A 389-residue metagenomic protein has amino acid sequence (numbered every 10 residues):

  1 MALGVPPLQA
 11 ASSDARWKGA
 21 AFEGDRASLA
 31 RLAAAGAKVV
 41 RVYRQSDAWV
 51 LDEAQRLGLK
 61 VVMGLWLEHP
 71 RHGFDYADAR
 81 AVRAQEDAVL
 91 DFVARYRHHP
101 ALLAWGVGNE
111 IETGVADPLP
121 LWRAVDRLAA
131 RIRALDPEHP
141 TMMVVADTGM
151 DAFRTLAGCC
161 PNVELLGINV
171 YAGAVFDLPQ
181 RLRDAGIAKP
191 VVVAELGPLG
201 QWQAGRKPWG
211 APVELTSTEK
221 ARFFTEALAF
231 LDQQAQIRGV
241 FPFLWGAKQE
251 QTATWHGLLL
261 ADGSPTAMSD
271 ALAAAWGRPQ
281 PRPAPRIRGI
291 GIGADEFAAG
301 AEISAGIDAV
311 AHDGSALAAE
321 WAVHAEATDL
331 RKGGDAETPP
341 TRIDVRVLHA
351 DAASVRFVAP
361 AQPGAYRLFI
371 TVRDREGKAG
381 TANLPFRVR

Functional and structural regions predicted by a protein language model:
G4-V163, F176, R331, E337-I343: Active-site mouth of glycoside hydrolases
L59-M63, A188-Q203, R238, H324-T328: Short, solvent-exposed beta-strand-terminating loops
T113-V115, M150-A152, G200-Q203, K248-T252: Short catalytic/ligand-binding loop motif for oxyanion handling, primarily in non-cytosolic enzymes, centered on
R123, L128-A229, G257: Extracellular glycoside hydrolase catalytic/binding regions
L166-A174, P198-Q201, G205-R206, E214 (+2 more regions): Glycan-recognition surfaces
T225-A229, A350-A361: Signal that preferentially marks extracellular ectodomain short beta-strand elements of beta-sandwich modules
F243-D308, A318-A322, L330-R346, S354 (+2 more regions): Aromatic-rich peripheral "rim/lid" segments of glycoside hydrolase catalytic domains that contact and position glycan
H312-A316: Short proline/glycine-enriched turn/loop motifs at strand-loop junctions of beta-rich domains
